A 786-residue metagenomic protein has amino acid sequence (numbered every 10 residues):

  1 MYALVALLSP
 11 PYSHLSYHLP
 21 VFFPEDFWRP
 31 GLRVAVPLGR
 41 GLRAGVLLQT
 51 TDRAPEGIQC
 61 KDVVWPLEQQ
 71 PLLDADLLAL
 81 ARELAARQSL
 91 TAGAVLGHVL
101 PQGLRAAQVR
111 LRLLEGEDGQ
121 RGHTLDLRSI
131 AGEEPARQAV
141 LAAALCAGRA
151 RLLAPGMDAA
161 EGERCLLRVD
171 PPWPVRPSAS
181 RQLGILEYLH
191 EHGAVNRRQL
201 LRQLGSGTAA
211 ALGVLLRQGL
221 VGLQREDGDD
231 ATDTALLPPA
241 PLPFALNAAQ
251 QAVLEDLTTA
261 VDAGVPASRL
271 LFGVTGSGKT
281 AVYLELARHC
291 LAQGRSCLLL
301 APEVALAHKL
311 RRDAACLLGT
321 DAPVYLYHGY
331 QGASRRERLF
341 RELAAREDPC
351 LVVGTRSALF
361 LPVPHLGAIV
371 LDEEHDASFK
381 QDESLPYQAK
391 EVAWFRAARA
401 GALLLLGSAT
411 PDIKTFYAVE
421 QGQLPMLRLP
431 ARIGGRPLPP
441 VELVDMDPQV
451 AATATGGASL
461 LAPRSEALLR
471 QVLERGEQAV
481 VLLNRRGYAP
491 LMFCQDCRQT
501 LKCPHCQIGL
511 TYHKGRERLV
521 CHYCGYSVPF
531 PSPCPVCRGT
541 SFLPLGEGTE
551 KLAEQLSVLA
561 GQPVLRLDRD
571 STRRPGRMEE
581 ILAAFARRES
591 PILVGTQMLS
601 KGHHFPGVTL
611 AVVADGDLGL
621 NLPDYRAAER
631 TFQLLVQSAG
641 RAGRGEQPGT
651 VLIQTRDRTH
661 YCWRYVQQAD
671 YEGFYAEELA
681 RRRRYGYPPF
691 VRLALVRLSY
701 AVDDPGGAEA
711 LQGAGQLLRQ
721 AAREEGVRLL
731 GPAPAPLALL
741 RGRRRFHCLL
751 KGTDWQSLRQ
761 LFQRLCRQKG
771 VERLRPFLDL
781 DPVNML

Functional and structural regions predicted by a protein language model:
M1-S408, T415, E420-R436, Q712-G713 (+5 more regions): Accessory, non-ATPase domains that flank or precede helicase/AAA+ motor cores in DNA-metabolism machines
M1-V5, Q471, V727-P732: Short, charged low-complexity linear motifs
P241-N247, Q251, E255, V265-C350 (+5 more regions): Inter-lobe coupling/hinge segments of SF2-like helicase ATPases
V480, G509, R728, R775-F777: Residues at or immediately flanking beta-strands
F674-R684, R723-P736: Short amphipathic beta-strand starts and helix->beta connectors
